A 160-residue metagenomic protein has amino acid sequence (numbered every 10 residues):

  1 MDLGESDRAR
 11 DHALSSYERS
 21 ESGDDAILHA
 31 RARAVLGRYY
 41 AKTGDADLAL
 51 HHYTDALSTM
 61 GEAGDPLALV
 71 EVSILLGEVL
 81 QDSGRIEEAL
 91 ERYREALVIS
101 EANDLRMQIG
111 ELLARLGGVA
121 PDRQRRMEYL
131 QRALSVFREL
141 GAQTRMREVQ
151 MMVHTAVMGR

Functional and structural regions predicted by a protein language model:
L3, G23, L36, T43 (+7 more regions): Structural motif corresponding to the intra-repeat A-B loop/turn of tetratricopeptide repeats
L14-D25, T54-D65, R94-L105, L134-A142: Amphipathic alpha-helical segments of tetratricopeptide repeats
R31, E71, Q108-E111, E128 (+1 more regions): Residue register of alpha-helical TPR repeats
R38, E78, E111, R115-G118 (+1 more regions): Residue-level recognition of tetratricopeptide repeat
K42-D47, A63-E87: Alpha-helical adaptor scaffolds
A142-R160: Terminal, low-structured helical/coil segments at or just beyond the last alpha-helical repeat
